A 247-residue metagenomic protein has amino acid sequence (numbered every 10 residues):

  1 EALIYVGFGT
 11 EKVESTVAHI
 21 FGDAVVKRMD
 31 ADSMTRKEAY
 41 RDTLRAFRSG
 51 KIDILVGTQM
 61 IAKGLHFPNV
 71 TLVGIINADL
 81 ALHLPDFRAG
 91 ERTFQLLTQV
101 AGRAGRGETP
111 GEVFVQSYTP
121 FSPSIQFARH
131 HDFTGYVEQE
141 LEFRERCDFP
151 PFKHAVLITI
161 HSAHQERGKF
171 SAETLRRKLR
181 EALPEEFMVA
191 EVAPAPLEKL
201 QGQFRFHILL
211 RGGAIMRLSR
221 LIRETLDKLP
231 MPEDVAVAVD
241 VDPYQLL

Functional and structural regions predicted by a protein language model:
E1-K169, R177, E181, E185 (+5 more regions): Inter-lobe coupling/hinge segments of SF2-like helicase ATPases
A172: Flexible catalytic loop/linker elements that gate and position reactive groups at enzyme active sites
E185-V189, K228-D242: Conserved short beta-strand edge segments in small beta-sheet-based binding/regulatory domains
E191-Q201, V237-L247: Short proline/glycine- and acidic-rich turn/helix-capping motifs at secondary-structure junctions
S219-R220: Charge-rich, low-aromatic oligomerization/scaffolding segments with amphipathic character
